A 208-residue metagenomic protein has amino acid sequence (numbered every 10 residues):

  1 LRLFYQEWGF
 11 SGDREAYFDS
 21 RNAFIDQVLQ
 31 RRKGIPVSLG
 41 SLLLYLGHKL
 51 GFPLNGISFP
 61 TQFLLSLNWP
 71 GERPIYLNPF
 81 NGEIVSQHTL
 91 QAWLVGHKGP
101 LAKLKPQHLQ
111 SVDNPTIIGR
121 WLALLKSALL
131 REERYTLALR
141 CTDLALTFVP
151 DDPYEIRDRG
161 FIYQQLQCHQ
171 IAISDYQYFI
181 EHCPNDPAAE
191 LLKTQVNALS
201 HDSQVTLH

Functional and structural regions predicted by a protein language model:
L1-H208: A structural boundary/capping signal
